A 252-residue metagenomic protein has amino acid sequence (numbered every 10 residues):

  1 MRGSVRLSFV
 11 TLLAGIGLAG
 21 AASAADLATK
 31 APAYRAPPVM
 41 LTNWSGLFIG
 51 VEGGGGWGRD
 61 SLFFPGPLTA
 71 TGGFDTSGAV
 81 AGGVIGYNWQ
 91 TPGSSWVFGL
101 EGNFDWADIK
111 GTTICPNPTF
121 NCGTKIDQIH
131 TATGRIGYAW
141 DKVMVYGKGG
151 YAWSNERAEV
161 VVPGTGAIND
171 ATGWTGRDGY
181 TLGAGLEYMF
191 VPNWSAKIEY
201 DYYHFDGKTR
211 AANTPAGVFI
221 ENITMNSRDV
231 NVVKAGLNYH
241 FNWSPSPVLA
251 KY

Functional and structural regions predicted by a protein language model:
R2-Y252: Gram-negative outer-membrane beta-barrel domains
